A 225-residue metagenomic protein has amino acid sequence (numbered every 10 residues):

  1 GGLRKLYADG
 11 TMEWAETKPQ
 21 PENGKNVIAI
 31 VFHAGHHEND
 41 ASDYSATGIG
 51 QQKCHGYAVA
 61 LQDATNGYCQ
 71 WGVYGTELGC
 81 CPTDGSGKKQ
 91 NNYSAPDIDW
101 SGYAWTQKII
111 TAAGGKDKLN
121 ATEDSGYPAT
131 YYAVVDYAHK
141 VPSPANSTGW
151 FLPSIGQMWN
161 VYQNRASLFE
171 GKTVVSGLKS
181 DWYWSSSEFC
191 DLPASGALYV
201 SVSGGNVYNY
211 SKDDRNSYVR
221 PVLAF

Functional and structural regions predicted by a protein language model:
G1-N146, D213-F225: Short, compositionally biased
V59, L152-P153: Short hydrophobic beta-strand that contains or immediately precedes a catalytic carboxylate
G85, Y93, P153, S185-S186: Intrinsically disordered, low-complexity segments enriched in Ser/Pro/Gly/Ala and basic residues
Y131, V135-V141, T148, I155-F225: C-terminal, surface-exposed recognition/capping segments
